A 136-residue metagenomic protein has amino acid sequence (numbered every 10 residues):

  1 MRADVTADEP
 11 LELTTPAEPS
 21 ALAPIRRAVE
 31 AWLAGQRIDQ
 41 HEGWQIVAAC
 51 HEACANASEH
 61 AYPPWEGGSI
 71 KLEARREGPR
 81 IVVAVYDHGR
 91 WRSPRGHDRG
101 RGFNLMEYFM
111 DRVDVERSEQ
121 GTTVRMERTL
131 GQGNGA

Functional and structural regions predicted by a protein language model:
M1-E12, A57-A136: Conserved beta-strand-loop-beta-strand hairpin that lines the nucleotide-binding pocket of ATP/GTP-utilizing enzymes
E12-P19: HAMP-domain connector/hinge
A17, I38-H41, W65: Structural signature of the histidine kinase catalytic ATP-binding subdomain
P19-R26, F103: Short, well-ordered alpha-helical scaffold segments within catalytic/effector domains
A23, R27-H51, H97: Conserved short strand/loop->alpha-helix "switch" segment adjacent to the catalytic nucleotide/phosphoryl-transfer site
